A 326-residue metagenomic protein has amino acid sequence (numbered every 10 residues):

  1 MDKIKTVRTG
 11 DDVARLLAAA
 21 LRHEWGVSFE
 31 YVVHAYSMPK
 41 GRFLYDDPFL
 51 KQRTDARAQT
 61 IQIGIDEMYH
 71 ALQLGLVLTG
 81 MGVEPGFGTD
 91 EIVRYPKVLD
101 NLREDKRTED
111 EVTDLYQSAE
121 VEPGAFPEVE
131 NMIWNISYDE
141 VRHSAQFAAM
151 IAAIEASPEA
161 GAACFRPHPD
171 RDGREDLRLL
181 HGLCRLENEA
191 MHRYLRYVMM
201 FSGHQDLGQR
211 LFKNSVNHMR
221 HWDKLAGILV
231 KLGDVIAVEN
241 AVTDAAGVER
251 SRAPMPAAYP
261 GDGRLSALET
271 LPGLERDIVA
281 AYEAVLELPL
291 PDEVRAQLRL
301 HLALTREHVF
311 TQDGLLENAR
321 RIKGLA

Functional and structural regions predicted by a protein language model:
M1-A326: Iron-associated oxidoreductase/ferritin-like identity signal
